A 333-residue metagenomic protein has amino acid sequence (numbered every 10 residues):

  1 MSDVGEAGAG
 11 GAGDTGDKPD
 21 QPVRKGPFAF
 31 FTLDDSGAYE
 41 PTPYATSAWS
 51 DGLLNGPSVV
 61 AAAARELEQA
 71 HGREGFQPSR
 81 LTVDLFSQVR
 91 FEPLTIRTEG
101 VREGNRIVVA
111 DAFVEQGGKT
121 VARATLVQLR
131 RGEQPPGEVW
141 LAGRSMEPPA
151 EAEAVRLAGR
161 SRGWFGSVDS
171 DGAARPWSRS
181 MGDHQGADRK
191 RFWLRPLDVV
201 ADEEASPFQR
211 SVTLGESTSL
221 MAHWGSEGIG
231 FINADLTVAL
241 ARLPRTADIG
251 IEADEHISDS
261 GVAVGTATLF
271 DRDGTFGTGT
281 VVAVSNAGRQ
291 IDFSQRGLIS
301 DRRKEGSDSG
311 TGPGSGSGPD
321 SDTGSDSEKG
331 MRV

Functional and structural regions predicted by a protein language model:
M1-V333: Terminal targeting signals and extreme-terminal segments of soluble enzymes
